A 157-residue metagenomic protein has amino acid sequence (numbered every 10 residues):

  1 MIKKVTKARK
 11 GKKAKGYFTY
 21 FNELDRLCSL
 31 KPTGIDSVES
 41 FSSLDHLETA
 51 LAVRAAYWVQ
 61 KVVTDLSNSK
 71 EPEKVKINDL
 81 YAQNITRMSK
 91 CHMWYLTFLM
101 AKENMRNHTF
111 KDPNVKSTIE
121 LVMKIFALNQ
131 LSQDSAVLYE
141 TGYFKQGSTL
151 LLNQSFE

Functional and structural regions predicted by a protein language model:
M1-E157: Flavin-dependent oxidoreductase catalytic core characteristic of acyl-CoA dehydrogenase/oxidase-like enzymes
